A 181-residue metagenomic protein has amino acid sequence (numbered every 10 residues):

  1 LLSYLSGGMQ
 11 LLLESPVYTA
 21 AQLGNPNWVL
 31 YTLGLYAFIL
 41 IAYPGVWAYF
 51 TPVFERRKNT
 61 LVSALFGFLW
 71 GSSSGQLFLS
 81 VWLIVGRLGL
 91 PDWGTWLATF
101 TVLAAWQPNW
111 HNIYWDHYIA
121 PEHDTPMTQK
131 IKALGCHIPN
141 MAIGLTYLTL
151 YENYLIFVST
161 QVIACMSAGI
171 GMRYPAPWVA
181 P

Functional and structural regions predicted by a protein language model:
L2-E14, D116-H117: Membrane-water interface of transmembrane alpha-helices
G8-G94, P177-P181: Juxtamembrane helix-loop-helix connectors linking adjacent transmembrane helices in multi-pass membrane enzymes
T60-P181: Transmembrane helix-loop-helix hairpins at the membrane interface of multi-pass integral membrane proteins
